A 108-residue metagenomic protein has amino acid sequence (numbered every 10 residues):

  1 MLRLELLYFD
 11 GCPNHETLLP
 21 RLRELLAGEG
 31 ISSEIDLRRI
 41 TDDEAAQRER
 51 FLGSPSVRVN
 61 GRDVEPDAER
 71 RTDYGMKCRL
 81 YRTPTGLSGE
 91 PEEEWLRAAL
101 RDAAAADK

Functional and structural regions predicted by a protein language model:
M1-G28: Local sequence-structure signature of Cys/Sec-based thiol-disulfide redox active-site neighborhoods
L4, I35-L37: Generic structural signal for residues in well-ordered beta-strands
S32: Conserved H-loop
I40, E44-K108: Thiol/selenol-based redox catalytic cores and closely related redox-interacting motifs
